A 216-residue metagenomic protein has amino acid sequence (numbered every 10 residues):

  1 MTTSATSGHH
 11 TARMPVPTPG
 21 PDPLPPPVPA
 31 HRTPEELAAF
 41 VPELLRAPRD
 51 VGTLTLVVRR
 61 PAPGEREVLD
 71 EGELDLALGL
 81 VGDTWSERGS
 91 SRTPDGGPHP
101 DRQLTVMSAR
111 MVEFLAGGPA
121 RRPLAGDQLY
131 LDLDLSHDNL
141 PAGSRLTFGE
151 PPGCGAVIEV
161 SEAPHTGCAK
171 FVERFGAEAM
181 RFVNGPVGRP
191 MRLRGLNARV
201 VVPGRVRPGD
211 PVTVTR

Functional and structural regions predicted by a protein language model:
T2-R216: Metal-cofactor-dependent catalytic cores
